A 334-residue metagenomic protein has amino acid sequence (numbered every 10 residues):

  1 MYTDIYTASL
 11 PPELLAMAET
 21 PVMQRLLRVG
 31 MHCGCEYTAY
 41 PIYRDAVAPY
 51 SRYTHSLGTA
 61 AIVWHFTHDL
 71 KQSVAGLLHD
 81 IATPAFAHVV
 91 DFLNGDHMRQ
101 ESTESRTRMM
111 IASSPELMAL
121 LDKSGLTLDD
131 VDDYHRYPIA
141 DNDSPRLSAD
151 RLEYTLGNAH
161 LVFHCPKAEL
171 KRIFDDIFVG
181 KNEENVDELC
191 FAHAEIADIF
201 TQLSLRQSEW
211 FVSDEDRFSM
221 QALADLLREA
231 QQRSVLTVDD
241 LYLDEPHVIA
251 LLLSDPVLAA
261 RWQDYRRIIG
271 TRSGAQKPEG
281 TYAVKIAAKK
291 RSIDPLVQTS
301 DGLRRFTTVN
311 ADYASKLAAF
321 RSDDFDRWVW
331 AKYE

Functional and structural regions predicted by a protein language model:
M1-K71, A85, V89-E334: Histidine-centered, transition-metal-coordinating active-site segments
Q72-D80: Short alpha-helical catalytic segment bearing the HExxH-like zincin motif of zinc-dependent metalloproteases
